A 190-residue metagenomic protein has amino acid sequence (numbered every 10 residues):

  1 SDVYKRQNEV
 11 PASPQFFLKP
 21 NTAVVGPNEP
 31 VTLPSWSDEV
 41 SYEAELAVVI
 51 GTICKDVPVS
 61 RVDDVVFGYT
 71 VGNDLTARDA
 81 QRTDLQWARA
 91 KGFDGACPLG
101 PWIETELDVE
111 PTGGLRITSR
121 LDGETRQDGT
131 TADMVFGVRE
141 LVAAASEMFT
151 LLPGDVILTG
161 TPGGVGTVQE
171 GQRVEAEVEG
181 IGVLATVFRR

Functional and structural regions predicted by a protein language model:
S1-D2, Q7-V10, R78-R190: Catalytic-pocket segment enriched in acidic/His residues
S1-D38, Y42: Extended, compositionally biased flexible segments
S13-P14, E43-L46, V66-G68: Short, surface-exposed beta-edge/turn micro-motifs
F17, A47-T52: Short, conserved beta-strand element in jelly-roll/cupin
E45-V49, T70, T118: Residues embedded in well-ordered beta-strands
C54-P58, D108-P111: Short helix-loop capping/hinge motifs at secondary-structure junctions, enriched in acidic/polar residues
K55-Y69: N-terminal accessory regions of nucleic-acid-interacting proteins
